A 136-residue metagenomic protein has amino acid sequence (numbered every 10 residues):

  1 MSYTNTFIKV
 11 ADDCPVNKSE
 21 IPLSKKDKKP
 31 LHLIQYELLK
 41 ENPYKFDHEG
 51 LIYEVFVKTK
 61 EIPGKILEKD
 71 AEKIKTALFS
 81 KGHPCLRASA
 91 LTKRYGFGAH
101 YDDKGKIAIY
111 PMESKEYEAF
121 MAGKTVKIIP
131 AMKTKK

Functional and structural regions predicted by a protein language model:
M1-E72, T76-C85, K104-K106, Y110-T125 (+1 more regions): Non-catalytic accessory regions used for complex assembly or targeting
G96-H100: Short, surface-exposed charged micro-motifs
